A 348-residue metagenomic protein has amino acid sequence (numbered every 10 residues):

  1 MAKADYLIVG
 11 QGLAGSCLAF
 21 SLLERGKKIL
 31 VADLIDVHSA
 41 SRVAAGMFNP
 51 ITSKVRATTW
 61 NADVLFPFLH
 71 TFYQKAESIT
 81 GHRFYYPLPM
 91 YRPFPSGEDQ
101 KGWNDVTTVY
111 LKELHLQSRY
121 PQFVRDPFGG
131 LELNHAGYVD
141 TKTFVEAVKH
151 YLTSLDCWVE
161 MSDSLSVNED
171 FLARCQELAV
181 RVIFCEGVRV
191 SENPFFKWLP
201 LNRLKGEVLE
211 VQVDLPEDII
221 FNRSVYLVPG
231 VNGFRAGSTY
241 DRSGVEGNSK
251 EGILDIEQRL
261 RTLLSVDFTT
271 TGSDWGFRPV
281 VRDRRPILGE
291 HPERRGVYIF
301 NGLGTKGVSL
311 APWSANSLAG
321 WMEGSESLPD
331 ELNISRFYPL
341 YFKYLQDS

Functional and structural regions predicted by a protein language model:
A4-L30: N-terminal Rossmann-like FAD-binding beta1-loop-alpha1 element of flavoenzymes
L7-V9, L178-R189, A315: Short hydrophobic core segments
C17-R25, L34, R42, M47 (+3 more regions): Active-site substrate-recognition segment that forms the wall of the catalytic cavity or substrate channel
G46-F128: Dinucleotide-binding Rossmann-like beta1-alpha1 core, especially the glycine-rich loop that anchors the ADP
R56-F68, L131-A147, G247-E251, S309: Short beta-strand to alpha-helix junction loop
E132-R181, C185: Helical element adjacent to the flavin cofactor pocket in flavoenzyme catalytic cores
G272-S348: C-terminal catalytic lobe of FAD-dependent flavoproteins
